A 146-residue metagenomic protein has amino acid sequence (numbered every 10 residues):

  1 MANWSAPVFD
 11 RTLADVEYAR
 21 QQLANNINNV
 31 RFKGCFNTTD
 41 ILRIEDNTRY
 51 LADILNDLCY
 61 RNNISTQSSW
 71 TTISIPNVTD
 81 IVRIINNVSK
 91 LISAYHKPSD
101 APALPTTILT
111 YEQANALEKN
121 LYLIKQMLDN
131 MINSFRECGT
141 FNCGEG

Functional and structural regions predicted by a protein language model:
M1-G146: Extracellular "spike/adhesin" assembly and maturation modules and analogous cytosolic coiled-coil scaffolds
